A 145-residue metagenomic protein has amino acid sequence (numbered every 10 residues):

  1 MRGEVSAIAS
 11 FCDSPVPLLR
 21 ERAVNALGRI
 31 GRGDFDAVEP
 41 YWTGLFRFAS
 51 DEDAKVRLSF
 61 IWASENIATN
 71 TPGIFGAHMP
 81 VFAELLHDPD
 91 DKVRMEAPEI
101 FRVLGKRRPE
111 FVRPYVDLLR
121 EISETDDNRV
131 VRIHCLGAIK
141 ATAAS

Functional and structural regions predicted by a protein language model:
M1-F11, F35-F48, P72-E84, P109-E121 (+1 more regions): Amphipathic alpha-helical scaffolding segments comprising HEAT/armadillo-like alpha-solenoid repeats
R2, P17-L18, A54-K55, P89-K92 (+1 more regions): Alpha-helix N-cap/helix-start positions at coil->helix boundaries
C12-P15, A49-E52, L86-P89, S123-D127: Alpha-solenoid helical repeat architecture
E21-V24, L58-I61, M95-P98, R129-I133: Alpha-solenoid HEAT/ARM repeat scaffold
G28, E65-N66, R102-V103, K140: Structural signature of alpha-helical solenoid repeat scaffolds
F46-G73: Alpha-helical adaptor scaffolds
D91, P98, R102-P114, I122: Extended alpha-helical scaffolding segments
V116, R120-S145: Eukaryotic acidic, Ser/Thr-rich intrinsically disordered low-complexity regions
